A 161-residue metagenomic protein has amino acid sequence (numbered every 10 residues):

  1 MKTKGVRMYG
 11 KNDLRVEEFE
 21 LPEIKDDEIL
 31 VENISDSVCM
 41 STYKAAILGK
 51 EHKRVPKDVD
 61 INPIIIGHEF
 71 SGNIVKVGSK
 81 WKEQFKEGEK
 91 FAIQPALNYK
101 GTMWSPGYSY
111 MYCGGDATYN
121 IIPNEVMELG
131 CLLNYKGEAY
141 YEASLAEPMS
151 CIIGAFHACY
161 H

Functional and structural regions predicted by a protein language model:
M1-K4: Extreme N-terminal starter segment of soluble prokaryotic enzymes
R7-L14: Extracellular beta-rich ligand/substrate-recognition surface
V16-E18, Y119: Well-ordered beta-strand positions in beta-sheet-rich domains
P22-D36, E51-K100, G114, L133: Glycine-rich beta-strand-centered segment in the early N-terminal region that forms part of a ligand/cofactor-binding
S41-K44, G72: Basic/polar, acidic-poor N-terminal "presequence/leader" segments that form or can form short amphipathic helices
K44-H52: Short Gly/aromatic-enriched secondary-structure transition segments
L97-H161: NAD(P)H dinucleotide-binding glycine-rich loop of Rossmann-like/cofactor-binding domains, especially the beta1-alpha1
